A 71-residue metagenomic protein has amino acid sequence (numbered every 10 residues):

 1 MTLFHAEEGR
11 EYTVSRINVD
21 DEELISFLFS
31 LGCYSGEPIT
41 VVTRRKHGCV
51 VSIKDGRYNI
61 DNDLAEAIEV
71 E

Functional and structural regions predicted by a protein language model:
H5, R16, V41-T43: A residue-level detector for short acidic-glycine micro-motifs
S15, S30, V50-K54: Short, acidic/hydrophobic/Gly-rich beta-strand patch recurrent on exposed beta strands that often constitutes part
E23-F27: Short alpha-helix capping/helix-loop boundary micro-motifs
L28-G32, D61: Short beta-strand-centered segments at strand-helix junctions
V42-E71: C-terminal structural segments of small proteins and small subunits
